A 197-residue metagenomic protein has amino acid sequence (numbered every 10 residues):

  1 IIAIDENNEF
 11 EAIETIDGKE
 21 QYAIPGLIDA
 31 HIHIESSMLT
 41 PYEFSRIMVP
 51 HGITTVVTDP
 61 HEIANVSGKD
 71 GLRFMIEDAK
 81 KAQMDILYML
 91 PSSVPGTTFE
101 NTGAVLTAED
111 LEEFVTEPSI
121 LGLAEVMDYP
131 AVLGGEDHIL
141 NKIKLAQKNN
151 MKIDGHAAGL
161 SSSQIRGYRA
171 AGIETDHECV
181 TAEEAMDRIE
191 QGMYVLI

Functional and structural regions predicted by a protein language model:
I1-G26: Histidine-rich, glycine-flanked metal-binding segment
Q21-S45: Di-metal (Zn2+ and/or Mg2+/Mn2+) metal-binding site signature of metallo-dependent hydrolases with the MBL/beta-CASP
I24, S45, E112, I165 (+1 more regions): Short hydrophobic/charged patches on amphipathic alpha-helices used for structural packing and interfaces
P25-A30, T58-E62, P95, E125-M127 (+2 more regions): Short, basic, glycine/proline-bearing loop/turn elements
G26-I34, V56-T58, I86-L90, G122-E125 (+3 more regions): Hydrophobic faces of well-ordered beta-strands that scaffold small-molecule active sites in alpha/beta enzyme cores
D29-E35, A64, S92-T102, G192-I197: Acidic/glycine-enriched edge-of-secondary-structure segments
F44-N150: Divalent-metal coordination cores built from histidine and acidic residues
E125-I197: Active-site core of metal-dependent hydrolases
